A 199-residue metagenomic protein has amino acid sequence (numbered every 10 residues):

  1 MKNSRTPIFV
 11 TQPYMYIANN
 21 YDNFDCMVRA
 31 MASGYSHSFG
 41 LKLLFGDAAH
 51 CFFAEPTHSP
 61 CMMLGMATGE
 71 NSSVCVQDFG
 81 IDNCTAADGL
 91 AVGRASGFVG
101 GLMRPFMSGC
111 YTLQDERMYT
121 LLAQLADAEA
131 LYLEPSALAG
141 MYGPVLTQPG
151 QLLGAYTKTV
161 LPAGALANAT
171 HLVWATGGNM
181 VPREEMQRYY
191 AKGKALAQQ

Functional and structural regions predicted by a protein language model:
M1, R5, Q12, A18-Y21 (+1 more regions): Active-site-adjacent helical/loop segments in soluble small-molecule enzymes
S4-P105, L161-Q199: Glycine-rich phosphate/pyrophosphate-binding loop at beta-loop-alpha junctions
